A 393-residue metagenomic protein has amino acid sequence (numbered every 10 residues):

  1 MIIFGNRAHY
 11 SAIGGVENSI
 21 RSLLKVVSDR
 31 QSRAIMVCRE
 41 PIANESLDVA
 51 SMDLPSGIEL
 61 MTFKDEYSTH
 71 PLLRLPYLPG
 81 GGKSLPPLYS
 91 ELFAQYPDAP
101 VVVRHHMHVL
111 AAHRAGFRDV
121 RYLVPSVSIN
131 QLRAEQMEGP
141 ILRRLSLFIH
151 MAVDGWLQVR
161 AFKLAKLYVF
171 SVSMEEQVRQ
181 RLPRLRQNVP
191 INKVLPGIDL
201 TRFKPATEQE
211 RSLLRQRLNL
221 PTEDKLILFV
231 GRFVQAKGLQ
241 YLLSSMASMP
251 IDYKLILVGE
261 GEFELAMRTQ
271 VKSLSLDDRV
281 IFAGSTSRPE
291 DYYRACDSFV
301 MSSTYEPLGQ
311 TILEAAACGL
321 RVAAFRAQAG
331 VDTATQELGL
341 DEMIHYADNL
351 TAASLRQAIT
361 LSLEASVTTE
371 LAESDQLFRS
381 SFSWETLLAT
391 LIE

Functional and structural regions predicted by a protein language model:
G15, E364-E393: A charged, aromatic-enriched C-terminal amphipathic alpha-helix characteristic of glycosyltransferases across folds
G15-S22, K225-S248, E262-R268: A conserved mid-protein helix/loop that constitutes part of the nucleotide-sugar donor-binding site
S68-L73, R121-G155, T201, P205: Acceptor-binding helix/loop patch of EC 2.4 sugar-transfer enzymes, predominantly nucleotide-sugar-dependent
S90, L145-Y168: Membrane-proximal helix-turn-helix segments that form the acceptor-binding/catalytic region of lipid-linked
V102-H108, V124-P125: Short His-centered aromatic/hydrophobic patch
S285, T304: Aromatic "clamp/platform" in nucleotide-sugar-dependent glycosyltransferases that forms part of the donor/acceptor
R321-V331, T335: Short hydrophobic beta-strand element within catalytic cores of glycosyltransferases and related nucleotide-activated
D332-L361: Change "using UDP/GDP/dTDP sugars" to "using nucleotide sugars
